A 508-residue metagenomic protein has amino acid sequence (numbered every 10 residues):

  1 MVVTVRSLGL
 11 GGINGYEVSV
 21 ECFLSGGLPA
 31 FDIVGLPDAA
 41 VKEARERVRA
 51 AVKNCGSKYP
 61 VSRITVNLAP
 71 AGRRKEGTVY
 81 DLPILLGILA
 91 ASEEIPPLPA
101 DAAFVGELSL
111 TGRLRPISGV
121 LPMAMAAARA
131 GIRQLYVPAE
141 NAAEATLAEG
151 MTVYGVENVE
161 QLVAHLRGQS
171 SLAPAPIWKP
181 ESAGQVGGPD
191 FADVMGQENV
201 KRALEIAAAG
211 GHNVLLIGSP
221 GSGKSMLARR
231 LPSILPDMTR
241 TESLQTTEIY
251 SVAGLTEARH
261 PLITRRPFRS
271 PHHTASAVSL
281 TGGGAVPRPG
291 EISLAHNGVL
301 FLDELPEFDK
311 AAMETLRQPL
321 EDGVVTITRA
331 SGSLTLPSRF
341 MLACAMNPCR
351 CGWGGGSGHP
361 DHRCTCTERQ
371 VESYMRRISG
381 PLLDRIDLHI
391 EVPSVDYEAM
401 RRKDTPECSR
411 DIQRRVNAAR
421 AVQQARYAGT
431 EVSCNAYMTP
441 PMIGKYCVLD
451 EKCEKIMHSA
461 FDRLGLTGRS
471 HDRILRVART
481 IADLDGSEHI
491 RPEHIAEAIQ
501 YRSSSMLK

Functional and structural regions predicted by a protein language model:
M1-L215, S219-S225, T328, S470-H471 (+2 more regions): Peripheral, non-AAA+ core regions of ATP-driven protein-machinery
V18-L24, L280, D387-E391: Short beta-strand elements
V34-R45, K58-P60, N67-G77, V286-P287 (+1 more regions): Basic, amphipathic alpha-helical bundle interface domains used for macromolecular binding and assembly
S170-I206, G210, D237-I292: P-loop NTPase nucleotide-binding/switch module
L215-E257, D322: Walker A/P-loop
L216, L302, A345: Hydrophobic anchor at the beta1->P-loop junction of P-loop NTPases
N297, D303-E304, T315: Walker B catalytic acidic pair
